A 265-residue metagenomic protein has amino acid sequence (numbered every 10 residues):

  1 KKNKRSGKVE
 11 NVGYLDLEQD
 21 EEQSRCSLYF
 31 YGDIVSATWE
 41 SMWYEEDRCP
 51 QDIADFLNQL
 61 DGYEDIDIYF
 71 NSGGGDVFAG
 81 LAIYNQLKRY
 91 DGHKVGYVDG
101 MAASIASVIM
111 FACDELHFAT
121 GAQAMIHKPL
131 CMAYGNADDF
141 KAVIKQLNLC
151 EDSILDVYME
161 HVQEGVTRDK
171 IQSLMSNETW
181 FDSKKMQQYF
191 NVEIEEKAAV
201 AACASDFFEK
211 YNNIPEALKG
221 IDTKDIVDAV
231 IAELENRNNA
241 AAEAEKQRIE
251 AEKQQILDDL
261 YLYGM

Functional and structural regions predicted by a protein language model:
K1-I105, C113-M265: N-terminal organellar transit peptides
